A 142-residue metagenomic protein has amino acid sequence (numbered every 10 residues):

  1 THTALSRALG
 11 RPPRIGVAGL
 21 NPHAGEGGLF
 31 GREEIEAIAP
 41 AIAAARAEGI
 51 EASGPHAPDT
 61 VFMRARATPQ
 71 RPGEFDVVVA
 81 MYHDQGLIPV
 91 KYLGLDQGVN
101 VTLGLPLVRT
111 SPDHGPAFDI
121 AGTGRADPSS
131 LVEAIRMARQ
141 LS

Functional and structural regions predicted by a protein language model:
T1-P55: Glycine-rich phosphate/diphosphate-binding loop of Rossmann-like nucleotide-binding domains
A41-S142: Glycine-rich phosphate/nucleotide-binding loop
